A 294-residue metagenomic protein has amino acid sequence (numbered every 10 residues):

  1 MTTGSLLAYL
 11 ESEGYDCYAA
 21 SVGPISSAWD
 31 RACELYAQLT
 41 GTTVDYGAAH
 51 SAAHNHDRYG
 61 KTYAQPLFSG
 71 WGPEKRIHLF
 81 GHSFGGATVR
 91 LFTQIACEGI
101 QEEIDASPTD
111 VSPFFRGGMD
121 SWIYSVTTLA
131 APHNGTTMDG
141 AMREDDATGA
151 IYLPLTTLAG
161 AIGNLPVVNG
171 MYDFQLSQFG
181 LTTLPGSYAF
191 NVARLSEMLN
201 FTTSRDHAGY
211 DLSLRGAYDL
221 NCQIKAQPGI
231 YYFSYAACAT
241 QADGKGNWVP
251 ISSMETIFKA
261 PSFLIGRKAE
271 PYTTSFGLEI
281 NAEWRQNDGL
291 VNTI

Functional and structural regions predicted by a protein language model:
M1-A131, G135-A150: N-terminal non-catalytic accessory region
Q94, I100-I294: Helical cap/lid subdomain of alpha/beta-hydrolase-fold lipid enzymes that gates access to the catalytic pocket
